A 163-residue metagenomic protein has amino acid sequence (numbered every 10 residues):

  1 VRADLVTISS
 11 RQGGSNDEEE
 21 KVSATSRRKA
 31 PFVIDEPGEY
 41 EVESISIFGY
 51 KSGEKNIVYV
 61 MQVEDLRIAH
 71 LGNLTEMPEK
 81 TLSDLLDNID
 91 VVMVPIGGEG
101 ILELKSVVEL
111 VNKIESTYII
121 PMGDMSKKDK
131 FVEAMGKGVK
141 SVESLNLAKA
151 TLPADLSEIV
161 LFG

Functional and structural regions predicted by a protein language model:
V1-L5, Q12-G13, T25-D87, V91 (+2 more regions): Core dinuclear metal-dependent hydrolase active-site scaffold
A3, D90-V94, G98, S106-D124: Proline-aspartate-enriched helix->loop->beta-strand connector
I8, G72, I120-G123: Short beta-strand/turn micro-motifs composed of small residues that flank or help shape donor/cofactor-binding pockets
G13-K21, S126-F131: Short, charged/polar "capping" segments at the starts of alpha-helices and the immediately preceding loops
M61, M77, M93, M122-M125 (+1 more regions): Detector for methionine-enriched segments
L85, S106-L110, F131: A general structural detector for well-ordered alpha-helical segments in enzyme core domains, enriched
I114-Y118, M122-G163: Accessory terminal helices/loops
